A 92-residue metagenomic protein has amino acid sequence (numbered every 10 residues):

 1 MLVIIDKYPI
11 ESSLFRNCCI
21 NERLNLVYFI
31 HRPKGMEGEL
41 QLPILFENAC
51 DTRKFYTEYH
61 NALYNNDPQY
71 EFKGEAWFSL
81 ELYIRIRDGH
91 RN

Functional and structural regions predicted by a protein language model:
M1-N92: Eukaryotic intrinsically disordered, low-complexity regulatory linkers and tails enriched in Ser/Thr/Pro
